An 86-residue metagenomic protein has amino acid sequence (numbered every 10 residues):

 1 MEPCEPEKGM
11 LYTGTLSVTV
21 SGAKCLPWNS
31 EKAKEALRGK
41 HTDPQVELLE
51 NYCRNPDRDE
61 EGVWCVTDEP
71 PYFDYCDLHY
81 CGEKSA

Functional and structural regions predicted by a protein language model:
E2-V63, T67: Folded, disulfide-stabilized extracellular/luminal domains of secretory-pathway proteins
E60-G82: Short, compact, well-ordered microdomains
